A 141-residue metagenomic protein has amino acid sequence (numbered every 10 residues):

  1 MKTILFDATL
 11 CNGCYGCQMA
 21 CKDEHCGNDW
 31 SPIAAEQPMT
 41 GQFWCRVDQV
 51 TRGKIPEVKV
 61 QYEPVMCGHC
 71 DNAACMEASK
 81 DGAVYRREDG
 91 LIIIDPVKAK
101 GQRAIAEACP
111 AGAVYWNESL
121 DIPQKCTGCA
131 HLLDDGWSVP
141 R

Functional and structural regions predicted by a protein language model:
M1-R141: Non-ligating segments of multi-cofactor redox enzymes
